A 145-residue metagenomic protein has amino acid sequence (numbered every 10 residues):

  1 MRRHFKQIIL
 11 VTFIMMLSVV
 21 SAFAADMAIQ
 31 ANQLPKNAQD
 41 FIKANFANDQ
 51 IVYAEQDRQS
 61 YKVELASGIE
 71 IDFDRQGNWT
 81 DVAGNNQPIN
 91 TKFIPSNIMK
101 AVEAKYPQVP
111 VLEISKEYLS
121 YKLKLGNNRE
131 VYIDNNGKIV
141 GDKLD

Functional and structural regions predicted by a protein language model:
M1, M15-M16, M27, M99: Detector for methionine-enriched segments
R2-L10: Bacterial N-terminal signal peptides that target proteins for export
I9-V20: Bacterial N-terminal signal peptides
A25-D145: Interaction-mediating elements
